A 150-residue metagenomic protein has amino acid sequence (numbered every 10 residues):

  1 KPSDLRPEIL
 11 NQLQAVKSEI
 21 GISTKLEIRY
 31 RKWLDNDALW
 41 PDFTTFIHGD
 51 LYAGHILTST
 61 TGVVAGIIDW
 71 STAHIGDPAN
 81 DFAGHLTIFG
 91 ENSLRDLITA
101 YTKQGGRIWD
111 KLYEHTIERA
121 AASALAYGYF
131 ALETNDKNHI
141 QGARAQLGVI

Functional and structural regions predicted by a protein language model:
K1-G49, S59-G62, A143: An alpha-helical support segment within catalytic cores of ATP-dependent transferases
E8, D42-T45, T72-I75, G84-I150: Helix-rich C-terminal or lid/interface subdomains of diverse kinases
F46, G66-D69: Pre-DFG segment of protein kinase catalytic domains
Y52, S71: Adenine-nucleotide cofactor-binding loop residues
V64-I67, A121-A122: Short hydrophobic/aromatic segments of transmembrane alpha-helices and their interfaces
P78-N80: Short acidic, glycine/proline-rich loop/turn micro-motifs
